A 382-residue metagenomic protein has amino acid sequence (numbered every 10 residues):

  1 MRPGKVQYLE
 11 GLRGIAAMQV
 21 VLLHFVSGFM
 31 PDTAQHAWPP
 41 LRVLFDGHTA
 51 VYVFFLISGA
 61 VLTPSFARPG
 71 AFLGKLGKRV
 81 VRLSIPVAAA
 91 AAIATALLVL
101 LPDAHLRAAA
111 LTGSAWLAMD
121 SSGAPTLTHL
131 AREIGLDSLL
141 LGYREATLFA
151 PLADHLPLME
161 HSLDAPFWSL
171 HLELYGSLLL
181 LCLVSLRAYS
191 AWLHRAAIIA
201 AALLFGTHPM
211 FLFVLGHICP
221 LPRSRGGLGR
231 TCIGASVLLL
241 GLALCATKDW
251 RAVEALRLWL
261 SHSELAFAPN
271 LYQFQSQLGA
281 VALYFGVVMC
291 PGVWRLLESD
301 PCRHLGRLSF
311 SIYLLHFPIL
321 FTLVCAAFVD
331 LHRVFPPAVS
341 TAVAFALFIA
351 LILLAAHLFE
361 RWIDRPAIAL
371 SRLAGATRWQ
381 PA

Functional and structural regions predicted by a protein language model:
M1-V214, L228, D300-R303, L308-S311 (+1 more regions): Membrane-cytosol interface segments of multi-pass membrane proteins, especially ER/Golgi lipid-handling enzymes
L183, L215-C219, L283: Generic transmembrane alpha-helix motif of multi-pass integral membrane proteins
I218-G226: Perimembrane helix-loop-helix junctions
T231-A243: Signature aromatic-anchored transmembrane alpha helix within multi-pass, membrane-resident enzymes that catalyze glycan
G241-D364: Alpha-helical transmembrane segments of multi-pass integral membrane proteins
